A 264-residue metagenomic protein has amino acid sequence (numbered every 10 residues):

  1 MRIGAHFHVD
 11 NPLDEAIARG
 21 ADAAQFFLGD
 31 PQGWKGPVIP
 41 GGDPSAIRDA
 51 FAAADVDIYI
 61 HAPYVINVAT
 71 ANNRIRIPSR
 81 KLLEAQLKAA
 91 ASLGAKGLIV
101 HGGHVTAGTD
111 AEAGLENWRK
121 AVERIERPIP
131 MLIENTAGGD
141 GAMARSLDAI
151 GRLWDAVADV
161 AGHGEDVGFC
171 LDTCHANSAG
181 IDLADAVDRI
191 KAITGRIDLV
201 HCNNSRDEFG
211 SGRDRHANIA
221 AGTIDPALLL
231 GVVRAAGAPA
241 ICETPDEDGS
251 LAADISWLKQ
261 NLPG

Functional and structural regions predicted by a protein language model:
M1-A62, I66-A85, G264: N-terminal pre-domain/capping segments
H6-D10, G29-P31, P63-N67, G103-V105 (+4 more regions): Active-site beta-loop-alpha junctions enriched in small/polar residues
D14-A21, I39-Y59, E84-G94, E123-P128 (+3 more regions): Acidic (Asp/Glu)-rich catalytic clusters
A16, H61, S79, A90 (+5 more regions): Conserved, mostly hydrophobic/aromatic
D22-L28, V56-I60, G168, D172 (+1 more regions): Non-cysteine beta-strand/loop elements that form the S-adenosyl-L-methionine
V68-F169, S178: Active-site acidic/histidine proton-transfer and metal-coordination neighborhood in alpha/beta enzyme cores
T109, M143-L147, G151, N177-P239 (+1 more regions): Gly/Pro-rich active-site loop or hairpin
D248-G264: C-terminal helical cap(s) of enzyme catalytic domains, especially alpha/beta-barrels
